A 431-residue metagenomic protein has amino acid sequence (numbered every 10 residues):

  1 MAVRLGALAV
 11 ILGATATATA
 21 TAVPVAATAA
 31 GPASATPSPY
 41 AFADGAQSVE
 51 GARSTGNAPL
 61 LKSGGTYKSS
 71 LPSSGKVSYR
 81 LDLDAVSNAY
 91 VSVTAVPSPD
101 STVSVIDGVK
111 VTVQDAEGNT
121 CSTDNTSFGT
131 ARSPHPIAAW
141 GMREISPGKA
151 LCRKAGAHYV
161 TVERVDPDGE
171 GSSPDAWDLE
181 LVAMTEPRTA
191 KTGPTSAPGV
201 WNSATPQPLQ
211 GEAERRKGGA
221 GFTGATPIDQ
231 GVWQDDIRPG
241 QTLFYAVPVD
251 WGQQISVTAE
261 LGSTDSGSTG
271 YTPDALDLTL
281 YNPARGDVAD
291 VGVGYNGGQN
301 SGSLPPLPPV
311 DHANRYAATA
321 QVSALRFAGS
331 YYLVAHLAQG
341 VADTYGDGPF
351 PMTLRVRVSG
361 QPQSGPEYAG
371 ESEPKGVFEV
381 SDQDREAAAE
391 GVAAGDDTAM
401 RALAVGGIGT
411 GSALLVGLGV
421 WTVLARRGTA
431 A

Functional and structural regions predicted by a protein language model:
M1-I11, D397-G409, L424-A425: N-terminal export and membrane-targeting signals
A26-R80, P99-D100, C121-H135, G169-L243 (+4 more regions): Non-catalytic extracellular/lumenal accessory regions of secreted precursors
T66, S101-G141, T272-P308: Surface-exposed beta-strand/loop patches in noncatalytic accessory domains and peripheral targeting/linker segments
L71-S73, V77-A89, G148-R153, I237-P239 (+2 more regions): Extracellular and analogous surface-interaction loops
S87-A89, S146-G169, Q253-I255, V322-G340: Noncatalytic modules at the cell exterior or secretory-pathway interfaces, chiefly beta-strand-rich lectin/adhesion
N88-D100, I255-T264: A short beta-strand element within beta-rich, extracytoplasmic domains of secreted/secretory-pathway proteins
Y245-R401: Membrane-proximal extracellular "stem/stalk" segments of glycoproteins immediately N-terminal to a transmembrane helix
V405-A431: C-terminal membrane-anchoring or membrane-association module
